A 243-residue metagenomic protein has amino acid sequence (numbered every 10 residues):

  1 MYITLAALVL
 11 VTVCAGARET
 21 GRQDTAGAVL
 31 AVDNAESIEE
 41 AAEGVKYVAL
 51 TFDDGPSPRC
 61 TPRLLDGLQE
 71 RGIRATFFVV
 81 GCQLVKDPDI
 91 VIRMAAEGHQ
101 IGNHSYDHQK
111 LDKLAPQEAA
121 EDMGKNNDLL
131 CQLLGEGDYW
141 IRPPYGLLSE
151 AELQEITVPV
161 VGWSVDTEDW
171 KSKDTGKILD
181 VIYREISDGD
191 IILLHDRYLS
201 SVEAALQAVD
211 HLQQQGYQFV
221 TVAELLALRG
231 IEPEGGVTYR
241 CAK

Functional and structural regions predicted by a protein language model:
M1-A49, D66-T76, S187-K243: Terminal accessory/targeting
D24-L114, E118-K125, L129-Q132, E136-D138 (+1 more regions): Active-site beta->alpha N-cap acidic-glycine motif
R63, V85, Q109-Q218, A223-Y239: Catalytic domains of cell-wall/extracellular-matrix polysaccharide-remodeling enzymes, centered on de-N-acetylation
